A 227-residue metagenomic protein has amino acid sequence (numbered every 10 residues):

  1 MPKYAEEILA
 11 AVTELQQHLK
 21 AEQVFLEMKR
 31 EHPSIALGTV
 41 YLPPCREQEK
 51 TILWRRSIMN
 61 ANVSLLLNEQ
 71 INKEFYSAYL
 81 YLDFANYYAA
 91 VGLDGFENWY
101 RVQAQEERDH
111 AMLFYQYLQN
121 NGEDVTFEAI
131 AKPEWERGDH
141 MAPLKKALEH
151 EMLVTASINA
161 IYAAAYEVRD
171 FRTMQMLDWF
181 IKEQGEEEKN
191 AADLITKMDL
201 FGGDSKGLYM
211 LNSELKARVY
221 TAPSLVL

Functional and structural regions predicted by a protein language model:
P2-L227: Iron-associated oxidoreductase/ferritin-like identity signal
